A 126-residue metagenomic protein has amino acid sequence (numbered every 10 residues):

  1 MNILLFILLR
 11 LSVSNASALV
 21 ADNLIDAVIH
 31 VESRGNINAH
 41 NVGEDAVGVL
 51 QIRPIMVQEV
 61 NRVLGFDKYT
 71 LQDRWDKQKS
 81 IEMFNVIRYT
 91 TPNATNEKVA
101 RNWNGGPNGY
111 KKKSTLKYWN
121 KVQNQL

Functional and structural regions predicted by a protein language model:
I3-S12: Sec-dependent N-terminal signal peptides
S14-A18: Sec/Tat signal peptide C-region and signal peptidase I cleavage site
L19-A21, G43, A94-N96: Extracellular/periplasmic catalytic domains that process cell-envelope and extracellular macromolecules
V20-N36, I52, F84, K98-P107: Short, functionally critical alpha-helical segments immediately adjacent to catalytic or ligand/cofactor-binding
A27-D67: Secreted/periplasmic proteins that engage bacterial cell-wall peptidoglycan
I37-N38, Y110-K113: Extracytoplasmic/secreted cell-surface and envelope-processing proteins
P54-Y110, W119-L126: Alpha-helical segment that forms one wall of the substrate-binding/catalytic cleft in peptidoglycan-active domains
L116: Active-site-proximal loop/helix of nucleotide/amide-processing enzymes and allied scaffolds
